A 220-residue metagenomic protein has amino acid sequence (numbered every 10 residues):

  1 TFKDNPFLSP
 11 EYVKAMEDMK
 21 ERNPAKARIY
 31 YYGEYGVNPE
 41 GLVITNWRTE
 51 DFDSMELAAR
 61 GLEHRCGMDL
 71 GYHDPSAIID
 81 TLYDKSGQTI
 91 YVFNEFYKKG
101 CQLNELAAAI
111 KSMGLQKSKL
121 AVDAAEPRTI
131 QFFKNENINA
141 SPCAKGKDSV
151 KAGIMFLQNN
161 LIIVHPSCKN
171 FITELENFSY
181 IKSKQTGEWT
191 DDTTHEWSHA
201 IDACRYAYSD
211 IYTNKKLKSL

Functional and structural regions predicted by a protein language model:
T1-D4, G33, D80-L82, F96 (+1 more regions): Short, structured patches in soluble enzyme cores that scaffold and shape functional sites
D4-N5, G36, Y72-H73, P127-R128: Short, solvent-exposed loop/turn segments at secondary-structure junctions
N5-M68: ATPase catalytic-site recognition across NTP-hydrolyzing enzymes
A59-Y83: Gly/Thr-rich phosphate-binding beta-strand-loop-beta motif of the actin/hexokinase/Hsp70
A77-I79, G87-H195, N214-S219: Mg2+-dependent endonuclease catalytic cores in nucleic-acid-processing enzymes, primarily RNase H-like
A207-K215: Short, hydrophobic alpha-helical segments
